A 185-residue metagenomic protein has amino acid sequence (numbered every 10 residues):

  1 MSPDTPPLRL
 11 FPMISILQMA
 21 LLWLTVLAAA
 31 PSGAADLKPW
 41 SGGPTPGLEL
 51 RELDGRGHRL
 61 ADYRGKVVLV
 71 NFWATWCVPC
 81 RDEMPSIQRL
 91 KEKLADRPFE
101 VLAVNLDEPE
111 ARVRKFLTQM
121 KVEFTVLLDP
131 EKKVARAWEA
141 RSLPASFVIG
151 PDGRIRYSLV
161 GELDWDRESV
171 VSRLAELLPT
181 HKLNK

Functional and structural regions predicted by a protein language model:
M1-I14: N-terminal secretory signal peptides that target proteins for export/translocation
I14-A28: Bacterial N-terminal signal peptides
S32-L60: N-terminal "domain-start" segment that seeds a small globular fold
D36, D82, R89-E131, A137 (+1 more regions): Conserved segment of the thioredoxin-like fold in thiol-based oxidoreductases
K66-V68, F72-W76, S142: Short pre-active-site segment immediately N-terminal to redox-active cysteine/selenocysteine motifs in thiol-based
L69-N71, V101-A103, V148: Hydrophobic beta-strand core positions in alpha/beta domains
F72-R89: Conserved redox-active cysteine motifs that mediate thiol-disulfide chemistry, especially di-cysteine Cys-X(1-2)-Cys
K115-E123, D129-A175: Thiol/disulfide oxidoreductase modules built on the thioredoxin-like
